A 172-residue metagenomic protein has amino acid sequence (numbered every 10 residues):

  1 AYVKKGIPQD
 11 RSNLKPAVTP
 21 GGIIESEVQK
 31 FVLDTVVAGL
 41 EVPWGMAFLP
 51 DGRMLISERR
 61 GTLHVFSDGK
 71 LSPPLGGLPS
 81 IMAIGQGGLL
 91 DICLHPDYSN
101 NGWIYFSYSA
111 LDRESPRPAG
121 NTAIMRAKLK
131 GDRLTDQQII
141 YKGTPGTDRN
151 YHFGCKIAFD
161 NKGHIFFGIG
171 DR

Functional and structural regions predicted by a protein language model:
A1-R172: Acidic, Gly/Ser/Thr-rich repeat motifs that build Ca2+-stabilized beta-propeller blades
